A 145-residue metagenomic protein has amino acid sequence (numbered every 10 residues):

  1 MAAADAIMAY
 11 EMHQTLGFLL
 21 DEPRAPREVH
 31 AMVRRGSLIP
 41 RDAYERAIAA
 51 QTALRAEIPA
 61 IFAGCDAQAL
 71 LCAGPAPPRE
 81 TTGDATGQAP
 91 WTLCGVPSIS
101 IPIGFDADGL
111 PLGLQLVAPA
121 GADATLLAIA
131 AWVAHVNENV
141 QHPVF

Functional and structural regions predicted by a protein language model:
A4, R46, C72-P90: Short, surface-exposed loop/helix-turn segments at secondary-structure junctions that function as lids/hinges flanking
D5-R55, P59, P102-G113: Short helix-loop capping/hinge segments that flank enzyme active sites or metal/cofactor-binding pockets
H13, G17, H30, W91 (+1 more regions): Predominant activation on well-ordered alpha-helical scaffold segments within soluble catalytic domains
E45, L93-F145: Structural helix-boundary/capping segments
P59, T81-P102: Small-aliphatic-rich amphipathic alpha-helix that forms the alpha element of a beta-alpha
F62: Basic phosphate/pyrophosphate-binding loop/patch that engages nucleotide-derived ligands
D66: Conserved acidic residues
